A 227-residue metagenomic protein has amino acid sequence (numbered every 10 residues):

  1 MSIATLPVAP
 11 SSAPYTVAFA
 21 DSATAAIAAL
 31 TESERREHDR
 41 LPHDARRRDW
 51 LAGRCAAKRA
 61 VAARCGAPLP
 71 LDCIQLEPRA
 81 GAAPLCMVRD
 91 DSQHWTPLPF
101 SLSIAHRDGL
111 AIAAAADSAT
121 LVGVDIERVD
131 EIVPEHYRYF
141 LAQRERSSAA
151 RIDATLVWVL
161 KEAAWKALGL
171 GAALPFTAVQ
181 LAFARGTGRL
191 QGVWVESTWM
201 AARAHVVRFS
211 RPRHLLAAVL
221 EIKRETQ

Functional and structural regions predicted by a protein language model:
M1-Q227: Core catalytic alpha/beta fold that binds nucleotide/phospho-ligands
